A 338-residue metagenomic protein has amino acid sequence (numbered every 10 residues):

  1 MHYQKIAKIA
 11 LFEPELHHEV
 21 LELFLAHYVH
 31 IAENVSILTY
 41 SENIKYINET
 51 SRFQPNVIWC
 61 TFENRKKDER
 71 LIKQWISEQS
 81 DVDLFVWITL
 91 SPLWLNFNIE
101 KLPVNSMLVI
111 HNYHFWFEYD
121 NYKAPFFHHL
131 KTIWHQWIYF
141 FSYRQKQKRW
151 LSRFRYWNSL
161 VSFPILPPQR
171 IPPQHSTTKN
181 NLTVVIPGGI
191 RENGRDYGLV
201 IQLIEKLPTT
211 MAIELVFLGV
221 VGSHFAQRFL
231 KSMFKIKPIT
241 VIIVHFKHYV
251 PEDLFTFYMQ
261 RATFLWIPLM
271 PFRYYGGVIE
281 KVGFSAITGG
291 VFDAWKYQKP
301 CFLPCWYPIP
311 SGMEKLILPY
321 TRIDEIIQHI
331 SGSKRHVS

Functional and structural regions predicted by a protein language model:
M1-I44, Q79-V82, E205-T209: N-terminal subdomain of nucleotide-sugar transferases
A10-L11, I58, K73-W94: Short N-terminal targeting/anchoring amphipathic segment
P14-E15, A26-K67, V220-Q227: N-terminal strand-loop element at the rim of the active site of nucleotide-sugar-dependent glycosyltransferases
V20-L21, P168-P172, T177-I236, H245-E252: Conserved catalytic-core segment of nucleotide-activated headgroup transferases in glycan assembly
L84-T89, E100-Y119: Active-site proximal beta-strand in glycosyltransferases
W116-I171, S311: A short, active-site helix/loop in glycosyltransferases that binds the activated sugar's phosphate group
T263, Q298-K299: A short alpha->beta transition loop at the rim of the catalytic pocket in nucleotide-sugar-dependent
I267-F292, K296, P304-G312: Nucleotide-sugar-dependent
